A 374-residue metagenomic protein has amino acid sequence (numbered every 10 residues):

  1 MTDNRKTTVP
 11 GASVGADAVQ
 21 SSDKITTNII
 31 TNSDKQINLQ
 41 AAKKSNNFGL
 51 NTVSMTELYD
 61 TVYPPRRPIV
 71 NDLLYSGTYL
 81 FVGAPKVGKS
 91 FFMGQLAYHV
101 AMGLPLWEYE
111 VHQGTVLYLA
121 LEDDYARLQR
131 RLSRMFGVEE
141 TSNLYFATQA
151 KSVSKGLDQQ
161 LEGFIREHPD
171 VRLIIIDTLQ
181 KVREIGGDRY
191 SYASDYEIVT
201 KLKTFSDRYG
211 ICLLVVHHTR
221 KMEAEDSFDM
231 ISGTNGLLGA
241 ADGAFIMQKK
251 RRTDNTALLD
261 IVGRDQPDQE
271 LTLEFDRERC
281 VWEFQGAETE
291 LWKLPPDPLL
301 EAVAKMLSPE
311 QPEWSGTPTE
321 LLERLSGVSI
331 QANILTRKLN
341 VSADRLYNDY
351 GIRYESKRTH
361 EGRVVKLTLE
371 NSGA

Functional and structural regions predicted by a protein language model:
T2-Y75, V87, R130, V138-T141 (+1 more regions): Core recognition of P-loop NTPase motor domains used across DNA-transaction enzymes
N46, T56, P64-P65, I69-V70 (+6 more regions): Conserved inter-motif catalytic segment of the P-loop NTP-binding fold
L74, A97, Y118, D177 (+5 more regions): Conserved RecA-like P-loop NTPase ATPase core
Y75-Y79, G114: Pre-Walker A (Motif I) flank of P-loop NTPase domains
L80-V82, K86, S90-F91, L119 (+3 more regions): Phosphate-binding/switch region of NTP-binding enzymes
F92, L96: Hydrophobic positions on the alpha1 helix immediately C-terminal to the Walker A/P-loop
H99-Q113, Y347: Post-Walker A helix-loop "phosphate-sensing" segment adjacent to the P-loop in P-loop NTPases
T272-A374: DNA transaction DNA-binding modules
